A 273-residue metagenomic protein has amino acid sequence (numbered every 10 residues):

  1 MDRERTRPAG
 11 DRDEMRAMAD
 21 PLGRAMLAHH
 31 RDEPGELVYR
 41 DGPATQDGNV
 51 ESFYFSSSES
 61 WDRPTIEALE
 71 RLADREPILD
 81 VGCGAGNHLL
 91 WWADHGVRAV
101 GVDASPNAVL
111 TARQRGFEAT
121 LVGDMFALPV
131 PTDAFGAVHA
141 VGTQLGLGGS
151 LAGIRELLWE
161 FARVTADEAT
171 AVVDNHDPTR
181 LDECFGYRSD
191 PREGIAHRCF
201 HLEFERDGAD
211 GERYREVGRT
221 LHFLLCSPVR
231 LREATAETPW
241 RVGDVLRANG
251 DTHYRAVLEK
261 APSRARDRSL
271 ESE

Functional and structural regions predicted by a protein language model:
M1-R40: N-terminal auxiliary segments of SAM/dcSAM-dependent transferases
R75-G84: Conserved class I S-adenosyl-L-methionine
S105-N107: Conserved SAM/SAH-binding beta-strand->alpha-helix loop
G116-L128: Conserved SAM-binding strand-loop segment of SAM-dependent methyltransferases
F126-V138: A short acidic, Gly/Pro-enriched loop at the edge of an enzyme's catalytic core that lines a small-molecule cofactor
G136-R155: A short SAM/SAH-binding and catalytic strip from SAM-dependent methyltransferases
G153-D167: A short glycine-rich, Lys/Arg-flanked "PGG" loop and its adjoining helix->strand segment in the class I
V172-C226: SAM-dependent methyltransferase
